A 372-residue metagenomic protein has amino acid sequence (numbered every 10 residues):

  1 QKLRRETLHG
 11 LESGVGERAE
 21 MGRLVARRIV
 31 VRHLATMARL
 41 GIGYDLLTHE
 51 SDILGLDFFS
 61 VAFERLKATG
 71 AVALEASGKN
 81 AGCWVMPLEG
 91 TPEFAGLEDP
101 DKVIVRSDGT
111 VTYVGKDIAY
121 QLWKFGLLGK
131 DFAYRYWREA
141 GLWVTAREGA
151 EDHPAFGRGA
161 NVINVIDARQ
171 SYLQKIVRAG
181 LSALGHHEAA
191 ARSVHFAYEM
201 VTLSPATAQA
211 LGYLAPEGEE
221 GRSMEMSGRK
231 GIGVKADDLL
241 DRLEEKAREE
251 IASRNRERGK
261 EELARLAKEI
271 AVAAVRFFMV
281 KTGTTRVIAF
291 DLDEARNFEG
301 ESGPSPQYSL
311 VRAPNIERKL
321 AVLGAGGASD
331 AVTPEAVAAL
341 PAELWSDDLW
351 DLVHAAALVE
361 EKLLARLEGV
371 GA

Functional and structural regions predicted by a protein language model:
Q1-A372: Non-catalytic interaction-recognition regions
